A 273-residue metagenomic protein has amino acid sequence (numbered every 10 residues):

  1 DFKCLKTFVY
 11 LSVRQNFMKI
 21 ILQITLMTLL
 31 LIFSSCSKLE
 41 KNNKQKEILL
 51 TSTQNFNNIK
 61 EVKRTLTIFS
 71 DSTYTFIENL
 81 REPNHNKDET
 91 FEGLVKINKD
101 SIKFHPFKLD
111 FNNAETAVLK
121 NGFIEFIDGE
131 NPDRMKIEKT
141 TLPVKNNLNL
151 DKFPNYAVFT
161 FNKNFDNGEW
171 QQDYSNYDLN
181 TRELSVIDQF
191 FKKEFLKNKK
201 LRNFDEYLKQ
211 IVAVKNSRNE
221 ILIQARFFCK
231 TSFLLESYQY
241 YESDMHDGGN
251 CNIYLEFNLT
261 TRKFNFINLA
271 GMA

Functional and structural regions predicted by a protein language model:
D1-L50: Bacterial Sec-dependent N-terminal signal peptides
C36-T90, H105-K145: Lipid interaction determinants
R64, T73-I77, K145-V214: N-terminal secretory signal peptides
L66-I68, G93-K96, A114-L119, E206-N216: Short, exposed beta-strand/loop patches in secreted or surface proteins that constitute
E78-L80, S101, P106-D110, F227-T231 (+2 more regions): A mature extracytoplasmic/lumenal domain signature
V95-S101, V214-I221, F257-K263: A short, structured loop/turn motif at beta-sheet edges
F123-P143, G248-A273: C-terminal partner/receptor-binding element of secreted or periplasmic proteins
D188, K193-N252, E256: Functional cores of ribonucleases/endoribonucleases
